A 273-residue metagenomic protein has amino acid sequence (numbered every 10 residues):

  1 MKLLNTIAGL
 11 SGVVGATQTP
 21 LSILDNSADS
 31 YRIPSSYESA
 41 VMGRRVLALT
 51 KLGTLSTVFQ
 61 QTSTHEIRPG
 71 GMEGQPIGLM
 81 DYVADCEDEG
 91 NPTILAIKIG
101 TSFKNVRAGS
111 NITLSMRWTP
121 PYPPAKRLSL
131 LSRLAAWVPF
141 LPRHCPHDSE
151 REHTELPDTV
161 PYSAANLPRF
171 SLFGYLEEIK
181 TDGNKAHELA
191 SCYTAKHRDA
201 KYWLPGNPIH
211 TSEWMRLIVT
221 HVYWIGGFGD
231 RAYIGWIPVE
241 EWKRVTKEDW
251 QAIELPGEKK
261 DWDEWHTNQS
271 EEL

Functional and structural regions predicted by a protein language model:
M1-Q18: Fungal secretory targeting signals
T17-A40, K180-L273: C-terminal edge-of-domain segments
T19-G100, K104-R107: An N-terminal domain-cap segment
L49, I77, A108, A164-F170 (+1 more regions): A short, structural micro-pattern
T54, G78-Y82, S171-F173, W214-R216 (+1 more regions): Conserved hydrophobic/aromatic beta-strand scaffold that supports enzyme active sites
Q61, G100, W118-Y122, E178 (+1 more regions): Short loop/turn segments at secondary-structure transitions that flank enzyme active sites
G70-G71, I99-K196, A252: Short, structured beta-strand-loop surface elements
P92-A96, S115, L172, M215-L217 (+1 more regions): Short hydrophobic-aromatic micro-motifs
